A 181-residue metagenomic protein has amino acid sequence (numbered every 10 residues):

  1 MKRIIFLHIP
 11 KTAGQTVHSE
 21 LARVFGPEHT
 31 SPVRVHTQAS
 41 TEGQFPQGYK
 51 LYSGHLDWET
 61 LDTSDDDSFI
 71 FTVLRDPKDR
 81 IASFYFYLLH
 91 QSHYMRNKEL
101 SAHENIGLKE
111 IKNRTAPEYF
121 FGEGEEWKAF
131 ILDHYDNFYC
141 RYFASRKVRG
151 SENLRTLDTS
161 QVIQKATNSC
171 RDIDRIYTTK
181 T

Functional and structural regions predicted by a protein language model:
M1-D66, V73: A cross-family signal for N-terminal binding/gating loops and helix N-caps that shape access to the active site
Q38-G43, G48-T72, D79-T181: PAPS-dependent sulfotransferase catalytic domain
